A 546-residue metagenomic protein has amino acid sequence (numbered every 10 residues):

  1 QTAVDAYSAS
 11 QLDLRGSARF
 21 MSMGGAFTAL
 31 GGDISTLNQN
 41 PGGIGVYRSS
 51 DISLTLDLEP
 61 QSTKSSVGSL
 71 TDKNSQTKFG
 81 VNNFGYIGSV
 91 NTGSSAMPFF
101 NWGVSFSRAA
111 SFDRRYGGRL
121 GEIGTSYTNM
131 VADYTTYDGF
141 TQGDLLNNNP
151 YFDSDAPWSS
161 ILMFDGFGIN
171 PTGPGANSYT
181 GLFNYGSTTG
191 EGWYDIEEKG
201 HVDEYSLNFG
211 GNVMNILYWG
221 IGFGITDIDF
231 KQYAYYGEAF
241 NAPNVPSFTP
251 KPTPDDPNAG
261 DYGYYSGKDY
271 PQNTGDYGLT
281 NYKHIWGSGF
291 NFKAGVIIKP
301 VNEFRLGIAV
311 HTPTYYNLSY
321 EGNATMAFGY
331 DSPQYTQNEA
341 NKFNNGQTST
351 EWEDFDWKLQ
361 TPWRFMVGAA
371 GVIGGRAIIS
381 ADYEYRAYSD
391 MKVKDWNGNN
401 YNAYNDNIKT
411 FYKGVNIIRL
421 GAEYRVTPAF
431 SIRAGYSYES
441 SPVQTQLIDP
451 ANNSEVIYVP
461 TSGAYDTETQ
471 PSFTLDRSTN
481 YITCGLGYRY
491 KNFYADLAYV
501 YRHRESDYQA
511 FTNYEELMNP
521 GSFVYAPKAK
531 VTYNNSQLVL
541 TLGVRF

Functional and structural regions predicted by a protein language model:
T2-R15, S89-F546: Outer-membrane beta-barrel porins/channels
A18, L30-I123, G200-D203: Outer-membrane beta-barrel translocator/receptor signature
